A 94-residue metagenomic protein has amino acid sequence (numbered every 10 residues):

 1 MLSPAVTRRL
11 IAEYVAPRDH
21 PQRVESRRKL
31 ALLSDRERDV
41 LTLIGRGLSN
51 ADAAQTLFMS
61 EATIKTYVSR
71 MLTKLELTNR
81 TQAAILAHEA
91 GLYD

Functional and structural regions predicted by a protein language model:
M1-L30: Short, flexible helix-to-coil linker/hinge segments that flank and couple to helix-turn-helix
T7, R36-E37, K65: The N-cap/first-turn positions of alpha helices within or immediately adjacent to helix-turn-helix DNA-binding domains
L10, V68, A87: DNA major-groove recognition helix of helix-turn-helix
V24, R28-A31, T42, S69 (+1 more regions): Pre-signature/interface helix of ABC/ABC-like ATPase nucleotide-binding domains
L33, L41-R46, L57, L86: Short alpha-helical segment immediately N-terminal to, or the first helix within, an HTH/HTH-like DNA-binding domain
R38-D39, Q82: Pre-recognition alpha-helix immediately N-terminal to the DNA-recognition helix within helix-turn-helix or winged-helix
G47-Q82: Recognition helix of helix-turn-helix DNA-binding domains
R80-A90: Short, basic, alpha-helical segments at the C-terminal edge of helix-turn-helix-like DNA-binding modules
